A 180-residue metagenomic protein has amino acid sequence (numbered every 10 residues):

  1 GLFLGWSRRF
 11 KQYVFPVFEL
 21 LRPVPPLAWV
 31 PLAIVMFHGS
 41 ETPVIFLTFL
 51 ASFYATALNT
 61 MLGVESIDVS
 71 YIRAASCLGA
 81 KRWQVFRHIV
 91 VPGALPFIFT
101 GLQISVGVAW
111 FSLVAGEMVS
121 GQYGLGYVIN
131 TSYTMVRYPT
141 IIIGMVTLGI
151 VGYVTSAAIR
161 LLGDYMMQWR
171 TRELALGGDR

Functional and structural regions predicted by a protein language model:
G1-F18: Transmembrane-helix boundary motif in ABC transporter permease subunits
L4-R8, F37-G39, A51, A115 (+2 more regions): Short helix-capping/hinge motifs at transmembrane helix termini and TM-loop junctions
R8, E65, I142-R180: C-terminal transmembrane helix and the adjacent membrane-cytosol boundary/short C-terminal tail of inner/organellar
F10, P16, E41, G63-I72: Transmembrane helix boundary and interhelical loop/hinge segments in multi-pass membrane proteins
E19-A55, L62-G63: Generic hydrophobic transmembrane alpha-helix motif, especially the helices
F46-L50, R82-G116, I143, T147-L148 (+2 more regions): Transmembrane alpha-helices
N59-I104, L125, I129: Short cytoplasmic-facing helical segments at TM-TM junctions of multi-pass membrane proteins
T131-T140: Membrane-interfacial helix-loop-helix junctions in multi-pass membrane proteins
